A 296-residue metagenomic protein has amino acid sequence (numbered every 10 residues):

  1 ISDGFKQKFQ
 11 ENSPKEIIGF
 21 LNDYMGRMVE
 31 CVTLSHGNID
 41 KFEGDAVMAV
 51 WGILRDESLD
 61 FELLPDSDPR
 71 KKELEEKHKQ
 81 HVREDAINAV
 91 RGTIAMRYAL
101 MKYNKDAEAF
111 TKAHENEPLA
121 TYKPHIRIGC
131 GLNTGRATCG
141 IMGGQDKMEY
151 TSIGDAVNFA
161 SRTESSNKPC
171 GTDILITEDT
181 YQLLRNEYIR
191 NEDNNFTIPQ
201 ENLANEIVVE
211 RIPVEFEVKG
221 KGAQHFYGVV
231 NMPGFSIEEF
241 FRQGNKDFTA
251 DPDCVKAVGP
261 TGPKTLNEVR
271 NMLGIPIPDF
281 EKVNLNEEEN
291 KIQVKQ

Functional and structural regions predicted by a protein language model:
I1-R91, K147-Y150: Catalytic NTP-binding/metal-coordinating core of nucleotidyl cyclase/transferase enzymes
M28, V32, L100, N167: Hydrophobic pocket-lining residues that define ligand/cofactor binding sites across diverse proteins
L34-E43, L63-A86, R97-G131, E215-F216: Catalytic core regions of nucleotide second-messenger enzymes
D45, V50, A89-R91, K123-G140: A short glycine-enriched loop-to-beta-strand structural element that forms part of the catalytic core of nucleotide
L59-D60, N104-A113, I141, R185 (+1 more regions): Intrinsically disordered, low-complexity regions enriched in proline, serine, glycine and charged residues
A86, V90-T93, G154-A160: Amphipathic alpha-helical transducer elements in NTP-driven molecular machines
R127, R136-C139, G144-M148, S166-Q296: Intrinsically disordered, glycine/charged-rich C-terminal tails and inter-domain linkers that flank nucleotidyl cyclase
